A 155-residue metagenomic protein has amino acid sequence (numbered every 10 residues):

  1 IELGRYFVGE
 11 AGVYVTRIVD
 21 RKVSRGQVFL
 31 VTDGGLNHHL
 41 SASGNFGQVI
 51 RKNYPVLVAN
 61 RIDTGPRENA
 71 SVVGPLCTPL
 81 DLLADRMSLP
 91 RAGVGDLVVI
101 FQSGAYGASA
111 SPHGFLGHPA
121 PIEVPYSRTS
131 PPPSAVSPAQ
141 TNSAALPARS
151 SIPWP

Functional and structural regions predicted by a protein language model:
I1-R149, P153-P155: Charged (often Lys/Glu-rich) extended helix/loop segments that serve as interaction or gating elements
